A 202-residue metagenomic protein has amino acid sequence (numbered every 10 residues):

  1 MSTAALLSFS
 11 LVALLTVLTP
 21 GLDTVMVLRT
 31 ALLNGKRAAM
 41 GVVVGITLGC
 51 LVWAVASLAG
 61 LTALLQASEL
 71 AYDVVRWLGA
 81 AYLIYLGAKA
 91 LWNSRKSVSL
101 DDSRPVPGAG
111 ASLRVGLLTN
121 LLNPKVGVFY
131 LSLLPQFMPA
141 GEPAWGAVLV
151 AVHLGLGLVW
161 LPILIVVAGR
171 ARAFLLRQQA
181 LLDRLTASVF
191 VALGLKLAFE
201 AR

Functional and structural regions predicted by a protein language model:
S2-D73, S132-V152, L161: Juxtamembrane transmembrane-helix termini in multi-pass membrane transport proteins
L7-V12, A81-I84, R114-L117, V152-H153 (+1 more regions): Short alpha-helical transmembrane interface motifs in multi-pass membrane proteins
G45-V52, L113-V126, D183-T186: Select subsegments of transmembrane alpha-helices in polytopic membrane proteins, especially boundary-proximal
A56-L58, L122-Y130, F190-R202: Hydrophobic alpha-helical transmembrane segments in multi-pass integral membrane proteins
A67-K96, G157-L164, F174-R202: Selective transmembrane alpha-helices of multi-pass membrane proteins
W92-G108: Flexible cytoplasmic inter-helical loops of multi-pass small-molecule transporters
